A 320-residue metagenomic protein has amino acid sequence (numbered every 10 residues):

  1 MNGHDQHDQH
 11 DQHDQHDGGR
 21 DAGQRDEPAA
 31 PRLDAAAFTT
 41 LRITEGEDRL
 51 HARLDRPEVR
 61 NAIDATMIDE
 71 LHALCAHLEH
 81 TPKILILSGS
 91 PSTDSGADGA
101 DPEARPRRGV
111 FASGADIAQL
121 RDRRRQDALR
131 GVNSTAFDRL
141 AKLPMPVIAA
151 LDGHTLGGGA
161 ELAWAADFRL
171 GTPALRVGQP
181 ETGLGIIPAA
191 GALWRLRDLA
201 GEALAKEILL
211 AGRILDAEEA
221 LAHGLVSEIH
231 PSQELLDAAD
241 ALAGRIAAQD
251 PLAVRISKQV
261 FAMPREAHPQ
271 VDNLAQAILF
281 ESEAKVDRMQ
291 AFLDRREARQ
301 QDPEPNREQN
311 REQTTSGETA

Functional and structural regions predicted by a protein language model:
M1-Q6, G18-P106, A320: Conserved CoA-thioester-binding segment of acyl-CoA-metabolizing enzymes
M1-R25, E297, Q301-Q313: Intrinsically disordered, low-complexity repeat/linker tracts enriched for polar/charged residues
G23-P31, L279, E283-A291, G317-A320: Intrinsically disordered, low-complexity segments enriched in small/flexible residues
T81, G89-R139, T155, H268: Glycine- (often His-adjacent) and acidic-residue-rich active-site loop that binds/positions the CoA thioester
A136-K142, A150, L156-I208, H223 (+1 more regions): CoA-thioester-processing core
L170-L175, A217, V226-N273, I278 (+1 more regions): C-terminal long alpha-helix characteristic of the crotonase
R213-E219: Acidic, divalent-metal-coordinating active-site segment for phosphoryl/phosphodiester hydrolysis, typified by short
